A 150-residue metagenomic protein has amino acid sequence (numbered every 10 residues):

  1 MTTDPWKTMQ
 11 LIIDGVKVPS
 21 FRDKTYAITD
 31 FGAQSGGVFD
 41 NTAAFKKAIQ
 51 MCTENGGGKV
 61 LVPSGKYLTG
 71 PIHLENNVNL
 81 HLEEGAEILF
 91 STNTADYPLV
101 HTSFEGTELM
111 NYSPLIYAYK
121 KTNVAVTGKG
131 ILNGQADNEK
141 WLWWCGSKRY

Functional and structural regions predicted by a protein language model:
M1-L61, K66-N79, E83-Y150: Extracellular "leader-to-stem" segments immediately downstream of a signal peptide or signal-anchor in secreted/lumenal
